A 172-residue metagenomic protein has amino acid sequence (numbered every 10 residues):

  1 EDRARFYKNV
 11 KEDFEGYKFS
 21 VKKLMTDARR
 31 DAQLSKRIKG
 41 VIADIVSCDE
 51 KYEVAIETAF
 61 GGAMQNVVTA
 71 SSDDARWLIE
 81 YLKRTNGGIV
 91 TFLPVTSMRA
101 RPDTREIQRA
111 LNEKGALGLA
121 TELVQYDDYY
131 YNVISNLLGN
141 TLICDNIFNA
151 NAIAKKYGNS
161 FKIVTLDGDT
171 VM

Functional and structural regions predicted by a protein language model:
D2-M172: Hinge-like oligomerization/junction regions that interrupt long coiled-coil arms in large cytoskeletal
